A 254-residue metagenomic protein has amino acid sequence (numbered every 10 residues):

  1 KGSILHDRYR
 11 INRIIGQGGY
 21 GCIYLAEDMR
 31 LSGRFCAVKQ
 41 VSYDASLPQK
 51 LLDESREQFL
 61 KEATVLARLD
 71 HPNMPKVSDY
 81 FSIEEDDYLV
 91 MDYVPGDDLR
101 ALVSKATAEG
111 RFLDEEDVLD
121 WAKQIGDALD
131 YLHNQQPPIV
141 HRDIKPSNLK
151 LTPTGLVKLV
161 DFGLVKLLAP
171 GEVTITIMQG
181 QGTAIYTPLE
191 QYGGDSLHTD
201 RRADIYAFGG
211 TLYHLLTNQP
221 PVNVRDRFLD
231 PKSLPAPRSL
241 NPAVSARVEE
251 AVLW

Functional and structural regions predicted by a protein language model:
N12-G19, I23: Protein kinase glycine-rich loop
E27-C36: Conserved N-lobe loop of protein kinases adjacent to the ATP-binding glycine-rich P-loop
S42-R68: AlphaC helix of the eukaryotic protein kinase fold
Y80: Activation-segment/catalytic-loop signature of the eukaryotic protein kinase fold
E84-D98, L102: Conserved short submotifs of the Hanks-type protein kinase catalytic core that shape the nucleotide-binding pocket
W121-A122: Activation segment signature within eukaryotic-like protein kinase domains
G126-I139: Protein kinase catalytic-loop region centered on the HRD/HxD motif
I185-W254: C-terminal lobe helix-coil module of Hanks-type protein kinase domains
